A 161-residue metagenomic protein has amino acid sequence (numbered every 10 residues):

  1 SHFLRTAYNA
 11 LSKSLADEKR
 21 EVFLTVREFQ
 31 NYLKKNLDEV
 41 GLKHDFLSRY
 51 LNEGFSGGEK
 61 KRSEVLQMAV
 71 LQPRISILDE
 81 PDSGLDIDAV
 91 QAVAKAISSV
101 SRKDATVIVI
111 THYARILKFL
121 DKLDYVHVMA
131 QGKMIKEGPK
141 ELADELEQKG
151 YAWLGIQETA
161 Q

Functional and structural regions predicted by a protein language model:
S1-L71: ABC-family P-loop ATPase nucleotide-binding domains
A69, P73-S76, E80: ABC ATPase nucleotide-binding domains
E80-P81, D88: Walker B catalytic motif
D86-Q91, E137: Conserved D-loop-proximal element of ABC-family nucleotide-binding domains
A89, Y113-I116: Helical "lid/switch" subdomain of P-loop NTPase nucleotide-binding domains
V90-K103: Helical segment within the ABC ATPase nucleotide-binding domain
D104-Y113: Conserved H-loop
F119, Y125, M129, K133-I156: Conserved beta-strand-loop-alpha-helix hinge in the C-terminal portion of ABC ATPase nucleotide-binding domains
